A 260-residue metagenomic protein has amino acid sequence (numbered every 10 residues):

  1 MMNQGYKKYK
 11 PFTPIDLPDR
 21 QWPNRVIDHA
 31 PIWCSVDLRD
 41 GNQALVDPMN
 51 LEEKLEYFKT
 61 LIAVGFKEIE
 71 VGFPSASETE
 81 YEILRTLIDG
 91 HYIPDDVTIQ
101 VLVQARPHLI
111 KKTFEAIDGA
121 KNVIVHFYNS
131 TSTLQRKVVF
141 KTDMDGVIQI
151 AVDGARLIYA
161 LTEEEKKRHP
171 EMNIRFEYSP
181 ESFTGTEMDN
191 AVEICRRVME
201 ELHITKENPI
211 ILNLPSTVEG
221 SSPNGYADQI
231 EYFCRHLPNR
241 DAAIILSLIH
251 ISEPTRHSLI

Functional and structural regions predicted by a protein language model:
M1-L109: N-terminal capping/small domains of soluble enzymes
A30-N42, F233-L246: Long, low-complexity, intrinsically disordered polar/charged segments
W33-V36, I69-V71, D95-V103, V123-F127 (+3 more regions): Hydrophobic faces of well-ordered beta-strands that scaffold small-molecule active sites in alpha/beta enzyme cores
L38, F183, P254: Hydrophobic pocket-lining residues within nucleotide cofactor-binding pockets
L51-V64, P107, K111-R136, F140-E177 (+1 more regions): Alpha/beta enzyme core
I249-I260: Single conserved hydrophobic/aromatic residue that forms the stacking wall/gate of nucleotide- or nucleobase-binding
